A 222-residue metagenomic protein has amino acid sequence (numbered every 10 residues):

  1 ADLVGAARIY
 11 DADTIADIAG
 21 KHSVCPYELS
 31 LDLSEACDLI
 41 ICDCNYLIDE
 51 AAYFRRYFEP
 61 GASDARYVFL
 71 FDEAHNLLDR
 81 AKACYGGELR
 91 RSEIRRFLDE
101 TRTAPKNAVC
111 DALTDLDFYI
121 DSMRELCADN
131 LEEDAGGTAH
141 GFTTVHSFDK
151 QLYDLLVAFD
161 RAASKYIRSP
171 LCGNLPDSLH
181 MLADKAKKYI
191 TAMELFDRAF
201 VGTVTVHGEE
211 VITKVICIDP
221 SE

Functional and structural regions predicted by a protein language model:
A1-H22, L33-D38, A51-V68, E73-E222: Conserved coupling segment at the C-terminus of the helicase ATP-binding
P26-L31: Conserved helicase ATPase core of P-loop NTP-dependent helicases/translocases
D38-C44: Extended, Lys/Arg-enriched charged tracts that mediate electrostatic binding to polyanionic substrates
L47-I48: Short acidic, S/G/P-rich loop/turn micro-motifs used as interaction or catalytic elements
